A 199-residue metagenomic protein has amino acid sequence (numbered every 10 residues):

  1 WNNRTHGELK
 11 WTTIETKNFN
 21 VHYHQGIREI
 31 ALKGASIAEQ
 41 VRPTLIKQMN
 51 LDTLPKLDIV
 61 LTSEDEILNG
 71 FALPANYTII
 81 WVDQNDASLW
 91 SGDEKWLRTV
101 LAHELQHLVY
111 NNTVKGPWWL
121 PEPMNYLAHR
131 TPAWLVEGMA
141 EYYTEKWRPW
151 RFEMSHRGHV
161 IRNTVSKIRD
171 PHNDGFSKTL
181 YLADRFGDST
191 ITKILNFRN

Functional and structural regions predicted by a protein language model:
W1-Y126, P132, P149-W150: Juxtacatalytic substrate-recognition/specificity segment
L45, T131-E153, R157-N199: Active-site-proximal alpha-helical
